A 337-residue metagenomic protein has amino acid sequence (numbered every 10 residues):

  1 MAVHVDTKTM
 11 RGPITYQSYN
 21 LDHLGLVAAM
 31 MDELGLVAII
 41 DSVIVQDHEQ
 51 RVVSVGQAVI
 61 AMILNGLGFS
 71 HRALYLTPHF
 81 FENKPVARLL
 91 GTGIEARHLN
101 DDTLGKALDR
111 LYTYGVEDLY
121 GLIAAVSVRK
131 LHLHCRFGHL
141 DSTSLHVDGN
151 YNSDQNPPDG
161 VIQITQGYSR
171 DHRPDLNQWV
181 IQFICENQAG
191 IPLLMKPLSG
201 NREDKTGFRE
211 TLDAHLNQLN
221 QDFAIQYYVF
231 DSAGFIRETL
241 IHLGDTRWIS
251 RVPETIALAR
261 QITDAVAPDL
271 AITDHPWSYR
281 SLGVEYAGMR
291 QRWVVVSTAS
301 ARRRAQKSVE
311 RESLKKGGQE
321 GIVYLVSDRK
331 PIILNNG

Functional and structural regions predicted by a protein language model:
M1-A2: Short, surface-exposed polybasic/aromatic micro-patch for ligand or macromolecular engagement
V5-G337: Anion-binding and metal-coordination hotspots
